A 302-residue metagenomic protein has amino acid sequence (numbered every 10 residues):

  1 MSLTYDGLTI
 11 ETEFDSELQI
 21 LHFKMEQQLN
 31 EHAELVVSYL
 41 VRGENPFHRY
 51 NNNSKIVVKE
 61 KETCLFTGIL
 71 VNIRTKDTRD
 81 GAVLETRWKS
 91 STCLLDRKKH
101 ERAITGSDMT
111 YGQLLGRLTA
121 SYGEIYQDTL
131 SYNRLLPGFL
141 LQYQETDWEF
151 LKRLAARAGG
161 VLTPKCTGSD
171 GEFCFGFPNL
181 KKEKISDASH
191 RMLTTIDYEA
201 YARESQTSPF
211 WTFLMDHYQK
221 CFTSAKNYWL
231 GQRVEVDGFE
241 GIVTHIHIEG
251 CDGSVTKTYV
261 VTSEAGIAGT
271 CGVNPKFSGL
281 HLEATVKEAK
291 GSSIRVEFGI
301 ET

Functional and structural regions predicted by a protein language model:
M1-T302: Amphipathic alpha-helical and helix-coil boundary elements used as assembly and membrane-proximal scaffolds
